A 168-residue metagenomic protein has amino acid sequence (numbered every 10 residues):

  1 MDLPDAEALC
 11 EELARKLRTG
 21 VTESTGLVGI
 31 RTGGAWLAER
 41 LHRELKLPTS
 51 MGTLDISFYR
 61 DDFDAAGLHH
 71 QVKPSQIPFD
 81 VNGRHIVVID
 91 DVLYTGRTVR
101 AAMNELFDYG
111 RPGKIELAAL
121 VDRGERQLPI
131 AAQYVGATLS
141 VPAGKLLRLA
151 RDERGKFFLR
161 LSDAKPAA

Functional and structural regions predicted by a protein language model:
M1-A168: PRPP-associated nucleotide enzymes
